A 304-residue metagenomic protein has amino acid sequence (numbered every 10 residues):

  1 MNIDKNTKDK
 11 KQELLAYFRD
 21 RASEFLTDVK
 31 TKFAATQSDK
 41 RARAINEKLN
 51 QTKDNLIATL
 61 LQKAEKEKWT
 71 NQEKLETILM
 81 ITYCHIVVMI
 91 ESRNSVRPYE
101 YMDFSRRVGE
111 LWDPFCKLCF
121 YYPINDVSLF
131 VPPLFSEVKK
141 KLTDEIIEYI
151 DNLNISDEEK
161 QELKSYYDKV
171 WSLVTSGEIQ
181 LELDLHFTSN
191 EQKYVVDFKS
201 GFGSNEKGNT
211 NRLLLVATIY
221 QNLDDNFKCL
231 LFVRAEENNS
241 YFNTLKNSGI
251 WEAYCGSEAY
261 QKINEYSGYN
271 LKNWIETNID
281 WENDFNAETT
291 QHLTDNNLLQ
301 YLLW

Functional and structural regions predicted by a protein language model:
M1-Y122: Nuclease-adjacent, charged terminal/linker segments that flank catalytic cores
Y101-S105, D168-V174, F198-N205: Surface-exposed cleft-lining segments at the edges of enzyme active sites
F120, L183-G201: Conserved catalytic cores of phosphodiester-cleaving nucleases, focusing on short active-site segments
V131-N190: Active-site metal-binding core of divalent-cation-utilizing nuclease and nuclease-like domains
V195, L231-F232: Structural beta-sheet core signal
F202-R212, S240-Y241: Active-site-adjacent loop/helix micro-motif of nuclease/hydrolase catalytic cores
K207-L223: Short, charged, amphipathic alpha-helix that recurs within catalytic cores of restriction-modification and other
V233-W304: Domain-level recognition of nuclease-like catalytic cores that cleave nucleotide substrates
